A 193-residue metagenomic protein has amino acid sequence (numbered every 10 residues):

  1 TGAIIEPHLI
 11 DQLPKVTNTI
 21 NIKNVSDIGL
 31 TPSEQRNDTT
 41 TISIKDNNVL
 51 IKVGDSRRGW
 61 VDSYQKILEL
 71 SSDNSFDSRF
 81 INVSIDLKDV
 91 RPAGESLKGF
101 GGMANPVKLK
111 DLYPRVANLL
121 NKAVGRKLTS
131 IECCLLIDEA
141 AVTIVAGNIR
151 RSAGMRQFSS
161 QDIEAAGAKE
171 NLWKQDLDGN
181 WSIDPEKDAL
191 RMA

Functional and structural regions predicted by a protein language model:
T1-A193: Extended catalytic cores of very large enzyme megasubunits
